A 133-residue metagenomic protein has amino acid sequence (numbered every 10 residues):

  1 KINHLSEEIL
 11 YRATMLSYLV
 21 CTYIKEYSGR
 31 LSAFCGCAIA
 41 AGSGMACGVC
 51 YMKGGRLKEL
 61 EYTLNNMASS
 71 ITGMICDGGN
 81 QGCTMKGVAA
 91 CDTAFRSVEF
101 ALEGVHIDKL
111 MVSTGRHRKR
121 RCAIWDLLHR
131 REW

Functional and structural regions predicted by a protein language model:
K1-S6, A46-G54: Alpha-helical support elements that line or immediately flank enzyme active sites and cofactor-binding pockets
E7-E26, N65-G73: Acidic-glycine-rich active-site phosphate/pyrophosphate-binding loop
L10-T14, R30-A41, C83-K86: Active-site nucleophile and cofactor-binding loops and adjacent substrate-binding regions of central metabolic enzymes
Y27-F34, E59-T63: A beta-strand-loop signature enriched in Asp, Gly, Thr, and Trp that corresponds to the sialidase/neuraminidase Asp-box
Y27-R30, Y51, D77: General structural signal for alpha-helix termini and helix-helix connectors
A41-G48, D92-R96: Well-ordered alpha-helical segments within folded domains of soluble proteins
G54-W133: Functionally critical mobile loop/hinge segments
